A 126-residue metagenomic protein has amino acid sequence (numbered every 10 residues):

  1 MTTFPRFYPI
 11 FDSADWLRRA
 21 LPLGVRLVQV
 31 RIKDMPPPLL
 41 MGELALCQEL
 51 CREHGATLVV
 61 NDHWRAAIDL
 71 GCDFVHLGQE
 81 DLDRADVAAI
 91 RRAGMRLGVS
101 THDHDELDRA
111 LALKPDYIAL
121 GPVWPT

Functional and structural regions predicted by a protein language model:
M1-R84, A89-D116: Conserved N-terminal beta1-alpha1 strand-loop-helix module at the mouth
K33, W124-T126: A short, flexible beta-alpha/helix-coil linker loop
D116-V123: Non-cysteine beta-strand/loop elements that form the S-adenosyl-L-methionine
